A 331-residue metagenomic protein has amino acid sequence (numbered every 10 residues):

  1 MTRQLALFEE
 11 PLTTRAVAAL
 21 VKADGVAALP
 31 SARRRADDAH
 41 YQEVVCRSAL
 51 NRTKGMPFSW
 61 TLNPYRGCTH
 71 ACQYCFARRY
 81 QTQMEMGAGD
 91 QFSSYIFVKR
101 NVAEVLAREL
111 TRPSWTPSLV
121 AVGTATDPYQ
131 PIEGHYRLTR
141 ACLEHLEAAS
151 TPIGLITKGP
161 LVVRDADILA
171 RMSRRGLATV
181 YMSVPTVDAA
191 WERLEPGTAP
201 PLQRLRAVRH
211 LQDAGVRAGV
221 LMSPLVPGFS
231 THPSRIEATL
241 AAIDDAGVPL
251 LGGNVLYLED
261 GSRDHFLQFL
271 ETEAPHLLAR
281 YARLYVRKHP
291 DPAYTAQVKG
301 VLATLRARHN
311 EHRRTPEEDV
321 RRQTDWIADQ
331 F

Functional and structural regions predicted by a protein language model:
M1-Y41, V45, N51-R52, T231-F331: Auxiliary Fe-S-binding modules of radical SAM enzymes
A28-R66, Q73-Y181, P185-E192, P201 (+1 more regions): Conserved Radical SAM active-site core
E147, Q212, A241-D244: Non-catalytic positions within long, well-ordered alpha-helices that form the structural scaffold/packing of enzyme
S150-T151, V216, V248: A structural motif
P160-V163, V226-E237: Active-site glycine- and acidic-residue-rich loops that bind and position anionic ligands or nucleotide-like cofactors
V187, E195-G197, H210-H232, L256-L258: Conserved strand-turn element in the central/C-terminal portion of the radical SAM core barrel that lines
L205-D213, Y294-G300: Alpha-helix-loop-beta-strand connector modules within alpha/beta enzyme cores
